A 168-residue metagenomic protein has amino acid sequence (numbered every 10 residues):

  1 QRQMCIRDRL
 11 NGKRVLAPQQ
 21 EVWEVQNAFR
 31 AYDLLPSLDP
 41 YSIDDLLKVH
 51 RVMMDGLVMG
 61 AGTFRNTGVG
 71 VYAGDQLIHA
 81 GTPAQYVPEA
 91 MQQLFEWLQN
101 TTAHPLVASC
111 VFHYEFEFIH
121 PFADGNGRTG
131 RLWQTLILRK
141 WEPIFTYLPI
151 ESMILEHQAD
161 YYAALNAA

Functional and structural regions predicted by a protein language model:
Q1-A168: FIC/Doc superfamily catalytic core
